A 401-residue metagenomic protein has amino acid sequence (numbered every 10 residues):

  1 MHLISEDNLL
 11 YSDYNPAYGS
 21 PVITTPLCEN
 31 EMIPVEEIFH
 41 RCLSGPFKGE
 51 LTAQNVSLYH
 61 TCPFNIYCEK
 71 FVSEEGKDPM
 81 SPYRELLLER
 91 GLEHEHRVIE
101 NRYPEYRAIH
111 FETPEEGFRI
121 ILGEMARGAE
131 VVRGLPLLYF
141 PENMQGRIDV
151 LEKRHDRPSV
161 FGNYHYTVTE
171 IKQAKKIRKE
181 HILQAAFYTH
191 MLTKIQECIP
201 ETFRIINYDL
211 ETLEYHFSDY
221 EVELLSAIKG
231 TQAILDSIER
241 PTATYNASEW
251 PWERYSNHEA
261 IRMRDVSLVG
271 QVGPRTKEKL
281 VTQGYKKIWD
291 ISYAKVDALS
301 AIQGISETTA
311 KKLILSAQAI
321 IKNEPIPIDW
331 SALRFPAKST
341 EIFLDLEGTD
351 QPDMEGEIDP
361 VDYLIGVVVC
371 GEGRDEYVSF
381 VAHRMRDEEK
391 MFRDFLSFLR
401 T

Functional and structural regions predicted by a protein language model:
H2-V160: Metal-dependent nuclease catalytic cores that hydrolyze phosphodiester bonds in DNA/RNA, characterized by
R107-A108, Q196-F203, A233-P241: Short secondary-structure capping/junction motifs at helix and strand boundaries
Y139-K229, G371-G373: Nucleic-acid nuclease catalytic cores
R157-V160, I195, E389-T401: Short, basic/hydrophobic alpha-helical segments
F187-E197, D236, V281, Y285 (+2 more regions): Hydrophobic/aromatic-lined pockets within catalytic cores
N207-L210, Y215, K229-R264, V269-G270: Extended compositionally biased segments used for macromolecular assembly or nucleic-acid engagement
W250-R393: C-terminal extensions
